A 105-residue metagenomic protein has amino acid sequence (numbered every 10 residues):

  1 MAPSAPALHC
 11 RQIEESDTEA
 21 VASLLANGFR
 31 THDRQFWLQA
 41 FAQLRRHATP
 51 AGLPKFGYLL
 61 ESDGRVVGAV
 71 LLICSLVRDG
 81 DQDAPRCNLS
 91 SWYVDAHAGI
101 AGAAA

Functional and structural regions predicted by a protein language model:
M1-R45, N88: Short amphipathic alpha-helix that is part of the acyltransferase structural core
L8-H9, P54-F56: Short loop/turn microsegments at loop-to-beta-strand junctions
R46-G52: Short loop/turn motifs at secondary-structure junctions and domain boundaries
F56, G68, P85-N88: Generic hydrophobic, aliphatic-rich segments that mediate packing or membrane embedding
L59, R65-C74: Conserved beta-strand in the GNAT
S62-R65, H97-G99: Secondary-structure boundary elements
S75-D79: Short beta-turn/strand-loop junction motif enriched in small, turn-promoting residues
G80-A105: Acyl-donor binding region in acyl/amide transferases
